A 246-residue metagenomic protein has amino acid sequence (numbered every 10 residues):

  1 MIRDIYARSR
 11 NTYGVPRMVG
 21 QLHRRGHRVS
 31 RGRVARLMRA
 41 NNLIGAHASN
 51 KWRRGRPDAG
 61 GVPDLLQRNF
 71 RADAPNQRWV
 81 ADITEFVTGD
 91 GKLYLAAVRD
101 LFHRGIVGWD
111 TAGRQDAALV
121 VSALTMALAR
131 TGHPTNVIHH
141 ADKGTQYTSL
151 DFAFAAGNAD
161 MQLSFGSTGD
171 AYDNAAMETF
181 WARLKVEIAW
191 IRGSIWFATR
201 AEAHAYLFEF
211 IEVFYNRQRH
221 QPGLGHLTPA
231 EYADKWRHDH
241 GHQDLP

Functional and structural regions predicted by a protein language model:
M1-P246: Charged DNA-binding/catalytic regions of mobile-element recombinases
